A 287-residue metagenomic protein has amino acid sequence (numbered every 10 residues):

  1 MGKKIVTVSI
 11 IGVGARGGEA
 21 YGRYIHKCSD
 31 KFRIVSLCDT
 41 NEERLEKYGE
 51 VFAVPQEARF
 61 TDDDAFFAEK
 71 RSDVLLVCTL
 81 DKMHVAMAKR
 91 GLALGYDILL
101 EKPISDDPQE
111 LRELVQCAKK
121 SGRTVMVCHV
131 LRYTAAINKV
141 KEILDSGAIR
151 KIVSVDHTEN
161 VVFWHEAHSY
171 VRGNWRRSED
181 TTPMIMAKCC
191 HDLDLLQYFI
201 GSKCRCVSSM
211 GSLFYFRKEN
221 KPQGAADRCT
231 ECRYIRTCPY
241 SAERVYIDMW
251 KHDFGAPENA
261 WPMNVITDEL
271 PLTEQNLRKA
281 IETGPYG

Functional and structural regions predicted by a protein language model:
M1-V54: N-terminal Rossmann-like dinucleotide-binding module
G2, F67-V74, L80-D81, V85-R132 (+1 more regions): Beta-strand-loop-alpha-helix segment that lines the small-molecule cofactor/substrate pocket of alpha/beta enzymes
K4-V6, R123, V153: Nucleotide donor/acceptor-binding cores
G17, L131-A280: Predominantly a Rossmann-like dinucleotide-binding segment in NAD(P)-dependent oxidoreductases
S36, V74, S154: Short, Asp-centered acidic motifs that coordinate Mg2+ and/or phosphate in catalytic or ligand-binding sites
Q56-D63: Conserved SAM-binding strand-loop segment of SAM-dependent methyltransferases
C78-T79, E159: Glycine-rich, N-terminal phosphate-binding loop of Rossmann-like dinucleotide-binding domains
